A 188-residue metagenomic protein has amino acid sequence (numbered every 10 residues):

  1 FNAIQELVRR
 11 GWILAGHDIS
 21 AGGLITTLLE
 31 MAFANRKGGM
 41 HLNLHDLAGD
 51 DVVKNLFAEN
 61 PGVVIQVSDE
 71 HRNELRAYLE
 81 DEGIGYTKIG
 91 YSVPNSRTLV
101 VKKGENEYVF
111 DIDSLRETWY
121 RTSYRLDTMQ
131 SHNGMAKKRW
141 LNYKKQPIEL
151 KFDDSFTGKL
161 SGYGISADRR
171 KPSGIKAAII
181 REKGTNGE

Functional and structural regions predicted by a protein language model:
F1-F57, D69-K176, G184: Intein/HINT protein-splicing elements and their conserved insertion hotspots or analogous self-processing inserts
V64-S68: Short hydrophobic/aromatic beta-strand micro-patches that form the beta-sheet surface supporting nucleotide- or nucleic
N186-E188: Short N-terminal binding/cap micro-motifs at the start of the first secondary-structure element
